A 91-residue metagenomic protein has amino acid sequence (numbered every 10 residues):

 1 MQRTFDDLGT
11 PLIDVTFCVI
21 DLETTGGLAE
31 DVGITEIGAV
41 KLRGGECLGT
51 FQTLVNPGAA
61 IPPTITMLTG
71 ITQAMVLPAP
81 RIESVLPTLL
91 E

Functional and structural regions predicted by a protein language model:
M1-E91: Conserved non-catalytic scaffold segment of RNase H-like nuclease domains
